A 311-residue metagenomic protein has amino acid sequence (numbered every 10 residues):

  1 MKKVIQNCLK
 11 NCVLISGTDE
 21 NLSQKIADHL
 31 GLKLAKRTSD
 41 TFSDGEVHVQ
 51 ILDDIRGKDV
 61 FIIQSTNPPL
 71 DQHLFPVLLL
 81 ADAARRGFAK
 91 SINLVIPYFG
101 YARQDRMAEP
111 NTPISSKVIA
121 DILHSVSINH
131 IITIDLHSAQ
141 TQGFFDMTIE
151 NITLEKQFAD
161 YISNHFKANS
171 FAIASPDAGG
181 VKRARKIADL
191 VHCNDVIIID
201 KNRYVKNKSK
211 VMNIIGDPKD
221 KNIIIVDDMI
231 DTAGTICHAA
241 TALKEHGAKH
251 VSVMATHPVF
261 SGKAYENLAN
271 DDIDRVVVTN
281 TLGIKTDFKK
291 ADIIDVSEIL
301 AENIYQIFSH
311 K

Functional and structural regions predicted by a protein language model:
M1-K311: PRPP-associated nucleotide enzymes
